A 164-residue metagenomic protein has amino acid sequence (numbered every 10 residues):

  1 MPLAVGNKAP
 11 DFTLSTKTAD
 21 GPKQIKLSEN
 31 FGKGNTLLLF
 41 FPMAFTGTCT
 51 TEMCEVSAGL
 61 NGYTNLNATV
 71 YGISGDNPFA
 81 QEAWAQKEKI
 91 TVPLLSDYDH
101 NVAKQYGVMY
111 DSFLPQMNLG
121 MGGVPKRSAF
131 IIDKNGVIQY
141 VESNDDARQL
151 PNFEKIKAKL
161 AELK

Functional and structural regions predicted by a protein language model:
M1-K164: Chalcogenol-based redox active-site neighborhoods
